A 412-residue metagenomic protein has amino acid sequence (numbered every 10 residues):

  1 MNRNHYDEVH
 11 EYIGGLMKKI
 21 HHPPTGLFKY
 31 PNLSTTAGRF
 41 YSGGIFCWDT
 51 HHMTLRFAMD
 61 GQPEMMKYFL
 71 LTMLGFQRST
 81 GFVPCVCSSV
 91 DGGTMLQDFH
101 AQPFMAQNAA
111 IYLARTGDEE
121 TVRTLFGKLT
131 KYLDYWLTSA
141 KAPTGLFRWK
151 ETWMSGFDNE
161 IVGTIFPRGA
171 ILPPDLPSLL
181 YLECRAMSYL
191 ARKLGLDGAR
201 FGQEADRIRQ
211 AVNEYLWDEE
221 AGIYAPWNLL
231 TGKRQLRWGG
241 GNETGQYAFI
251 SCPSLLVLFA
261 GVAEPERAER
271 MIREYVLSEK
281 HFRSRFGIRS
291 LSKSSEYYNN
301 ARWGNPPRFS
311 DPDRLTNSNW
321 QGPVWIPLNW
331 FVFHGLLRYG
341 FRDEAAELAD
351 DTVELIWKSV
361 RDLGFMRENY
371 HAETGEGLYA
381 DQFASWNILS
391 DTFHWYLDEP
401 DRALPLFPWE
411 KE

Functional and structural regions predicted by a protein language model:
M1-P23, S34, G38, F46-T50 (+8 more regions): Terminal accessory carbohydrate-recognition/targeting modules of carbohydrate-active enzymes
R3-G14, K19-P23, F28-K29, P84 (+3 more regions): Catalytic cores of carbohydrate-active enzymes
R3-T25, D60, R78, L113-P174 (+5 more regions): Active-site acid/base region of carbohydrate-active enzymes
Y6, T54-M73, G261-K280: Carboxylate/His-rich catalytic cores and anion/metal-binding grooves
L27-G44, V83-F104, N108, G145-I171 (+3 more regions): Carbohydrate-binding/catalytic loop surfaces
Y41, G117-T124, R168, D175 (+6 more regions): A structural signal for alpha-helical segments
G43-L70, L74-R148, P173-P177, Y181 (+5 more regions): Aromatic-rich carbohydrate-recognition surfaces in CAZymes
R273-S284, K293-A301, S318-Q321, F331-E412: Non-catalytic C-terminal accessory modules of carbohydrate-active enzymes
